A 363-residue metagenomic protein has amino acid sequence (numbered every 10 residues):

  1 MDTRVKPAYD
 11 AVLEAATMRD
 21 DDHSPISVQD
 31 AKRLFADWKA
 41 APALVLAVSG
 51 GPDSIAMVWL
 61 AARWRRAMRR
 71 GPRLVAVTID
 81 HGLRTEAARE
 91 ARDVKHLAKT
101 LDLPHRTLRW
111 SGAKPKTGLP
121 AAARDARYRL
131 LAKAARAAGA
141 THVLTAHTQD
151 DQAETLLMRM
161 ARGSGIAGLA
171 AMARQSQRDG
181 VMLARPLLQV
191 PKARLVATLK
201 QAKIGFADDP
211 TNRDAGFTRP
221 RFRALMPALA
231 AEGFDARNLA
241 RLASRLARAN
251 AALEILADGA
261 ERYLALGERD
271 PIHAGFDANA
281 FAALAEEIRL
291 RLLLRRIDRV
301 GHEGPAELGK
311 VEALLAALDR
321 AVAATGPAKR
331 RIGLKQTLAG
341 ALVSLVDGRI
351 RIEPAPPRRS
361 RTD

Functional and structural regions predicted by a protein language model:
D2-A15, H23-D53, G71-V75, H81 (+5 more regions): AMP-forming adenylation/ATP pyrophosphatase catalytic core
D2-L225: Core alpha/beta nucleotide-donor-binding catalytic domains of modification enzymes
I55, E154-T155, R219-R223, A236-A240 (+1 more regions): Non-catalytic, well-ordered alpha-helical scaffold segments
A88, T117, G216, G233-A236 (+2 more regions): Non-catalytic, surface-exposed connector residues within folded enzymatic/regulatory domains
R136, R162, I204, P227-F234 (+2 more regions): Non-catalytic alpha-helical coupling and interface elements of nucleotide-dependent molecular machines and regulators
L156-M160, L239-L246: Short alpha-helical scaffolding segments that buttress acidic/His motifs in well-ordered protein cores
V196-T198, A202-S244, G333-L338, L345-G348 (+1 more regions): Mid-to-C-terminal catalytic subdomains of enzymes that bind/position adenosyl phosphate moieties or nucleic-acid
